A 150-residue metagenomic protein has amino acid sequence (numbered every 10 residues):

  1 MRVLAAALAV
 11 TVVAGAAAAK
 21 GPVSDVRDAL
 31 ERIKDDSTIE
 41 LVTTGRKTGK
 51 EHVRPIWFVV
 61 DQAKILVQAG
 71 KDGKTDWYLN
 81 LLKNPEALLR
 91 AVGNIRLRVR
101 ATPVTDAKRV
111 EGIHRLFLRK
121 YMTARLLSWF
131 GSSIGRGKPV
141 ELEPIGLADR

Functional and structural regions predicted by a protein language model:
M1-V3: Positively charged n-region of N-terminal signal peptides that target proteins for export
A5-A14: Bacterial N-terminal signal peptides
G15-A19: Sec/Tat signal peptide C-region and signal peptidase I cleavage site
K20-G21, D72-R150: Short, structured beta-strand-loop surface elements
V23-K34, T38-I39: Short, basic/aromatic recognition patches
A29-E31, L66-L79: Covalent nucleotidyltransferase core used to form phosphodiester bonds in nucleic acids
R32-I33, K50-H52, V59-V60, M122 (+1 more regions): Extracellular/periplasmic catalytic domains that process cell-envelope and extracellular macromolecules
D36-G70, A87, L97: Short beta-strand segments
